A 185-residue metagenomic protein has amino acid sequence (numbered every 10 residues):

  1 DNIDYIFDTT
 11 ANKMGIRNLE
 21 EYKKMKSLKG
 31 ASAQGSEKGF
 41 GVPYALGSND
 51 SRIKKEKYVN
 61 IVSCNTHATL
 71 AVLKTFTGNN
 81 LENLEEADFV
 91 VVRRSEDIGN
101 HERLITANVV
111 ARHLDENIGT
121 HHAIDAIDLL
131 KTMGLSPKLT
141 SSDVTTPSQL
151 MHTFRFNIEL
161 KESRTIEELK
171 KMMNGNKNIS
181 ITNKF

Functional and structural regions predicted by a protein language model:
D1, N83-E86, V90-V91, E96-F185: C-terminal substrate-binding/catalytic lobe of Rossmann-fold NAD(P)-dependent oxidoreductases
D1-G99: N-terminal Rossmann-like NAD(P) cofactor-binding subdomain of oxidoreductases, focused on the glycine-rich
